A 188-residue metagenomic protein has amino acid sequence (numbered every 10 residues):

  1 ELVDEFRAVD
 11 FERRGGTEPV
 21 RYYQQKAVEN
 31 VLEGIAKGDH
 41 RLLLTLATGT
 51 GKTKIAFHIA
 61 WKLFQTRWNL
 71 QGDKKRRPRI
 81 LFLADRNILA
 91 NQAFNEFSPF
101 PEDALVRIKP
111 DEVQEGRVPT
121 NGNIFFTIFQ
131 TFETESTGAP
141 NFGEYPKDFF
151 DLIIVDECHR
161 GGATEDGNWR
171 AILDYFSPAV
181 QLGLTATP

Functional and structural regions predicted by a protein language model:
E1-R79, I88, Q92-D103, T120-I124 (+3 more regions): ATP-dependent helicase/translocase motor core
N30, W68-L70, P110-V113, G138-F142 (+1 more regions): A generic local structural motif
L46, L83, H159: Short, charged/polar micro-motifs that form catalytic or ligand-binding hotspots
Q65, R86, P99-D103, V155 (+2 more regions): Short, well-ordered loop/turn and helix-capping segments at boundaries between secondary-structure elements and domains
D103-K109, L182: Acidic/polar loop patches that form or flank catalytic/metal-binding clefts of enzymes that bind anionic ligands
D111-F125: Conserved motor-coupling elements within RecA-like helicase/translocase cores
F132-P140, Y145-P188: Signature of the SF2 helicase/ATPase Hel1-core->accessory helical subdomain module
